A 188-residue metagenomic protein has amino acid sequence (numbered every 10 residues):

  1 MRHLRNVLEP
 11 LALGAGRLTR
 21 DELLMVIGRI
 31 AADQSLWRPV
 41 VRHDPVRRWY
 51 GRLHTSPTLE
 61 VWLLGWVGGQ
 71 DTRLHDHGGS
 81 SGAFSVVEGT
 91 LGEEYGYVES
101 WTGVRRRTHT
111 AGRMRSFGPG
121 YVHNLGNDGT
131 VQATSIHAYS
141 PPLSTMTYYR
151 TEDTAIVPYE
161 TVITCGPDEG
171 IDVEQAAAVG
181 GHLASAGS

Functional and structural regions predicted by a protein language model:
M1-S35: N-terminal leader/capping segments at the start of a protein or of a new domain
P39-Q70: A short glycine-rich, His/Asp/Glu-containing loop-to-beta-strand
W62-H77, G118-G120: Conserved short histidine dyad/triad with adjacent acidic residue
G68, G79-G92, G96-Y97: Glycine- and acidic-residue-biased ligand/ion/polar-headgroup-sensing regions
D76-G78, S85, N127-G129: Short glycine/proline-enriched turns and hinge-like loops at secondary-structure junctions
A83, Y97-H123, E160-T164: Short acidic-glycine-tyrosine-enriched beta hairpin
T110, G118-T145: Ligand-binding loop in jelly-roll beta-barrel domains
L143-S188: Conserved double-stranded beta-helix
